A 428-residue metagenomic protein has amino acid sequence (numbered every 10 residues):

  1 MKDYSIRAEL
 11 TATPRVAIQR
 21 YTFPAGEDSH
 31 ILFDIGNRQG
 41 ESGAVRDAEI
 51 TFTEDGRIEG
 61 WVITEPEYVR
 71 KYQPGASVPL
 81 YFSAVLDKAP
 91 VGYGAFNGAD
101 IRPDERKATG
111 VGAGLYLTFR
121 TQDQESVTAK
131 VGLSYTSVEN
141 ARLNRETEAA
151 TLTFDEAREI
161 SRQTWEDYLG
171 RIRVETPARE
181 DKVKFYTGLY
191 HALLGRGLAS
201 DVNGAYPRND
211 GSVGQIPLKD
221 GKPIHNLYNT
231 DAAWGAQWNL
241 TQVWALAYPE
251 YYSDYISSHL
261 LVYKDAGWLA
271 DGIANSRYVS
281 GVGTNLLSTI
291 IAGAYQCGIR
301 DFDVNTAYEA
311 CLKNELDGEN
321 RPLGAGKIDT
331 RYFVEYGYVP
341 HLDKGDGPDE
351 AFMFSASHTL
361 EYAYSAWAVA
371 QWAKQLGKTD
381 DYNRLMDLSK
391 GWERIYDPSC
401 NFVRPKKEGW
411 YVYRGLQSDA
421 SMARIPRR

Functional and structural regions predicted by a protein language model:
M1-Y228, L261: Beta-sandwich/jelly-roll carbohydrate-recognition scaffolds of carbohydrate-active enzymes
G40-G43, R173, L194-S200, K264-A270 (+2 more regions): Secretory-pathway/luminal and periplasmic proteins that interact with or process carbohydrate-rich
D100-K107, E156-Y168, V202-L227, S258-L269 (+3 more regions): Active-site-adjacent bridging/hinge elements
E166, G170-V174, G188-L194, A245-Y248 (+4 more regions): Sec-exported extracytoplasmic/periplasmic mature domains
T176-K184, S200-Y206, D271-A274, V304-E309 (+2 more regions): Short coil/turn segments at secondary-structure boundaries
N229-A373, M386: Aromatic-rich carbohydrate-recognition surfaces in CAZymes
A270-D271, A370, K374-R428: Catalytic cores of carbohydrate-active enzymes
